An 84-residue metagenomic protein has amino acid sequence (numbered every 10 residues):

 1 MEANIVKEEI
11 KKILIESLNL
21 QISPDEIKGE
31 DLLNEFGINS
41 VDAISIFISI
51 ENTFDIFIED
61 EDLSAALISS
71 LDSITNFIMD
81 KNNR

Functional and structural regions predicted by a protein language model:
E2-I38, I48, N52-R84: Phosphopantetheine-dependent thiolation modules in NRPS/PKS and related acyl-activating systems
I44: Conserved catalytic core of two-component sensor histidine kinases
